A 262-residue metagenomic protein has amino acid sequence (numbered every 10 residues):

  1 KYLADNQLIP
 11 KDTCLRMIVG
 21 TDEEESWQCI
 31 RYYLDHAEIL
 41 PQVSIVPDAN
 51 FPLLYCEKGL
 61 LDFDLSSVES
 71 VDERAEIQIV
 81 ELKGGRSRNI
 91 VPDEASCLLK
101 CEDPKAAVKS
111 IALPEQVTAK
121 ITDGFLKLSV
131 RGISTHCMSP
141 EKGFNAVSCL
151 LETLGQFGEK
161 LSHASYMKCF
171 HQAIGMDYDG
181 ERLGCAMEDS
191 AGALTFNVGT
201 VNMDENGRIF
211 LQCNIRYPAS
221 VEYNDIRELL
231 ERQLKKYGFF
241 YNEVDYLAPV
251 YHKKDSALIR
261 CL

Functional and structural regions predicted by a protein language model:
K1-S70, M176-A193: Acidic/histidine-rich catalytic neighborhood of metal-dependent amide-processing enzymes
V68-L262: Metal-dependent amide/peptide-bond hydrolase catalytic core, centered on the "pita-bread" metallohydrolase fold
